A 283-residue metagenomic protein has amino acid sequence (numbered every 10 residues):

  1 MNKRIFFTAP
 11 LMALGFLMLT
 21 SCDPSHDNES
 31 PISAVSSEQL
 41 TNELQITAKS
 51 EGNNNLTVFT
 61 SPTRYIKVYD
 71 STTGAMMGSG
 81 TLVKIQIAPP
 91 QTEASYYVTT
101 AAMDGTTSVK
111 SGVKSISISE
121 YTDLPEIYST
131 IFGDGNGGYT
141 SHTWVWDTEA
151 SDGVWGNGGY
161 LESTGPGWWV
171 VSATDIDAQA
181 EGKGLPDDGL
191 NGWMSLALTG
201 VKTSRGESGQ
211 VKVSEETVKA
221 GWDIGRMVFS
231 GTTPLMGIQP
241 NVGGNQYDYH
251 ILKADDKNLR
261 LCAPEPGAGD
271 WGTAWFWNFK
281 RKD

Functional and structural regions predicted by a protein language model:
K3-I5, C22-D147: Acidic/polar, low-complexity intrinsically disordered N-terminal segments immediately downstream of a Sec signal
F6-L14: Sec-dependent N-terminal signal peptides
L17-S21: C-terminal motif of bacterial Sec signal peptides marking the signal peptidase cleavage site
S61-P62, T148, F229-T233, A263-G267: Short, flexible beta-strand-to-coil junctions
G105-T106, G153, A268-W271: Short, cysteine-centered beta-strand-loop-beta hairpins and adjacent loop/turn segments enriched in charged/polar
P125-G156, Y160-E181, P186-N191, W277-D283: Mature soluble binding/inhibitory domains
E126-G133, Q210, D256-D283: Edge beta-strand at a domain terminus
D152, V171-D256, C262, K280: Contiguous, well-ordered beta-strand patches that form the walls/edges of small beta-barrel/beta-sandwich domains
